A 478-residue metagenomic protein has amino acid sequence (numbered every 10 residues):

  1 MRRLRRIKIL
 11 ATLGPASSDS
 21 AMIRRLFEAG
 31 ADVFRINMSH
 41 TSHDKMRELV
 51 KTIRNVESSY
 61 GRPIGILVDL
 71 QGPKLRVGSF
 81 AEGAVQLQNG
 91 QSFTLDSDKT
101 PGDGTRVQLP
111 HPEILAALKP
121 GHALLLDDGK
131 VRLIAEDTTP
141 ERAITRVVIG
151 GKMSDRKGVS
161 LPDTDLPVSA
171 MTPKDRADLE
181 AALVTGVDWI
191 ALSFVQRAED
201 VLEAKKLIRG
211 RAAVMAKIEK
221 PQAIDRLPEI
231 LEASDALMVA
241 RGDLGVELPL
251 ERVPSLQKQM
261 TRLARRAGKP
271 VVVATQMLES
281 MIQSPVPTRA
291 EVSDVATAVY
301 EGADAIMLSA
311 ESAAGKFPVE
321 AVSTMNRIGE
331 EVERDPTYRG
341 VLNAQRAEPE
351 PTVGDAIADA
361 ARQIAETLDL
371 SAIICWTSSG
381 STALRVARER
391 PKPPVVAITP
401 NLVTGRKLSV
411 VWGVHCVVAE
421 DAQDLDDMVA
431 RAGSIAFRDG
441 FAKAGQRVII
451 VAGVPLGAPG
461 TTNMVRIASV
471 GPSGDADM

Functional and structural regions predicted by a protein language model:
M1-M478: Non-catalytic helical/linker scaffolds that mediate oligomerization, partner binding, and domain coupling around large
